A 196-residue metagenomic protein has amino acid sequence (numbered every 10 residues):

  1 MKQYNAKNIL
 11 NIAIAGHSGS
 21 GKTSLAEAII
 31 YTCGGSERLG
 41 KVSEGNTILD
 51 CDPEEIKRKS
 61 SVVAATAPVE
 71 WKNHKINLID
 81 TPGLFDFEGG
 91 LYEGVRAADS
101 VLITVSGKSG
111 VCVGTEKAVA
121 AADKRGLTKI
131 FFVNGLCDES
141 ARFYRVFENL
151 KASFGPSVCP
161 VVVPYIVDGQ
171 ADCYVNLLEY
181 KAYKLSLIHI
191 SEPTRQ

Functional and structural regions predicted by a protein language model:
M1-V105: P-loop NTPase switch module centered on the Walker A-proximal segment
I9, H74, A97-S100, K124-K129 (+1 more regions): Short glycine-/polar-rich loops that comprise or flank the Walker A/P-loop and associated switch/sensor motifs
S24, A28-I29, G90-E93, A97 (+3 more regions): Alpha-helical scaffold elements adjacent to nucleotide-binding pockets in ATP/GTP-utilizing enzyme cores
A65, T81, F132-N134, E179: A secondary-structure boundary/capping signal
L84-F85, A97-E116, D123, L127-A141: Conserved Switch II/interswitch segment of TRAFAC-class P-loop GTPases
E139-L187: Canonical P-loop GTPase G-domain recognition
S186-Q196: Residue-level detector of conserved catalytic or cofactor/ligand-binding positions in enzyme active sites
